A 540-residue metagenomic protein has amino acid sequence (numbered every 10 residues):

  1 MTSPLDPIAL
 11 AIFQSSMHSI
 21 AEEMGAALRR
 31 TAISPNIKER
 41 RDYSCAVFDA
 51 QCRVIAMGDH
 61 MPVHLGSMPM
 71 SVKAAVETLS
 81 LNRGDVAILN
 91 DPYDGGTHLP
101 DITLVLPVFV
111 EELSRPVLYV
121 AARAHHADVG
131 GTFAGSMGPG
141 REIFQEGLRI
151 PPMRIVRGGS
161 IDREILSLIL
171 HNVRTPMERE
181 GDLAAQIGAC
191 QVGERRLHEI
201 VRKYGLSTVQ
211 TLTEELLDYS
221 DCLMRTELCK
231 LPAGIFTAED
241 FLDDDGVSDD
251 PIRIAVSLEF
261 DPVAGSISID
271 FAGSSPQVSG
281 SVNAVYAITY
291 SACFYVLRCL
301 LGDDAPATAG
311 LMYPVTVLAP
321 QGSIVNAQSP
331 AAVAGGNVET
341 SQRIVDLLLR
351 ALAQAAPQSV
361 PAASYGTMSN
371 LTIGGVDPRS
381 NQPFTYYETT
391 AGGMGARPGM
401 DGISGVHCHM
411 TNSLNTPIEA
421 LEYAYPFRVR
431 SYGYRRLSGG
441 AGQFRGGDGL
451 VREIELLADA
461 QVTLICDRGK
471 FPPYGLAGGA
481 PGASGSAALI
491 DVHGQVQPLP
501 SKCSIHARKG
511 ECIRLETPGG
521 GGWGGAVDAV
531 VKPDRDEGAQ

Functional and structural regions predicted by a protein language model:
M1-Q540: Glycine/proline-enriched, intrinsically flexible loops and inter-domain linkers
